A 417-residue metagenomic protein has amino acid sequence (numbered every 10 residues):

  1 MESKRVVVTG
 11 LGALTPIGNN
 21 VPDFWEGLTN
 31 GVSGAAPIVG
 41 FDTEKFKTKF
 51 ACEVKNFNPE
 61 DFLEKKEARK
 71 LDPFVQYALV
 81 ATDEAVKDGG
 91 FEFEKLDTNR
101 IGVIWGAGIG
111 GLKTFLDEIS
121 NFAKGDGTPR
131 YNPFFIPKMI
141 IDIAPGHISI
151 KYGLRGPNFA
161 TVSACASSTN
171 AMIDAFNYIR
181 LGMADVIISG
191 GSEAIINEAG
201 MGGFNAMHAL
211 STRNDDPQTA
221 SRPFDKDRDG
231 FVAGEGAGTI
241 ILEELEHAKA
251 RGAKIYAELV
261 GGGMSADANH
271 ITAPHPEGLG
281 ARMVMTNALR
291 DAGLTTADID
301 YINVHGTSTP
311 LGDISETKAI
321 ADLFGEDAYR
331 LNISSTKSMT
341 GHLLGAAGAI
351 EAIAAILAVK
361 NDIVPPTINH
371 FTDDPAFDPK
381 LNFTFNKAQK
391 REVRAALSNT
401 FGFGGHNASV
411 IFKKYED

Functional and structural regions predicted by a protein language model:
M1-E67, G89, E246-Y256, I353-I368 (+1 more regions): ACP-dependent fatty acid/polyketide chain-elongation machinery
M1-V8, K95-T98, A292-D298, Y329 (+1 more regions): Flexible, low-complexity linker/loop segments at domain and module junctions
R5-T9, A36, D215-A292, Y301 (+1 more regions): Condensing-enzyme catalytic core mediating Claisen C-C bond formation in acyl metabolism
V8, F24, T29-S163, S192-M201 (+1 more regions): Conserved beta-ketoacyl condensing-enzyme motif
P22-T29, K113-T128, Y178-L181, M201-N214 (+3 more regions): A glycine- and small-aliphatic-rich helix-loop capping segment at beta-alpha/alpha-beta transitions that lines
V39, M183-D229, G262-P276, G306-D313 (+1 more regions): Acyl-CoA/ACP chain-elongation machinery
A78-F91, A144-P145, S149-Y152, P157-E193 (+5 more regions): Active-site-proximal alpha-helical scaffold in enzymes
G125-N132, I173, N177, E193-A250 (+2 more regions): Glycine-/small-residue-rich "gating" segment that lines the acyl/pantetheine channel and substrate pocket
